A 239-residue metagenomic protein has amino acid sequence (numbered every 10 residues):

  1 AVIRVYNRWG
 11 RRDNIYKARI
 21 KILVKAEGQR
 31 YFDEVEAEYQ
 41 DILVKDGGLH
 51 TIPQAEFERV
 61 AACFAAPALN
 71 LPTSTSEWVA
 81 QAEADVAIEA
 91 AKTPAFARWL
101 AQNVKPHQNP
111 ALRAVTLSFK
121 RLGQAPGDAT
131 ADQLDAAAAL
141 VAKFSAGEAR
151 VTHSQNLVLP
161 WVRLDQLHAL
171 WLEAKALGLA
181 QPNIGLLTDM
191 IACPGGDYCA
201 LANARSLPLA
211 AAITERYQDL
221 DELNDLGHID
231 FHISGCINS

Functional and structural regions predicted by a protein language model:
A1-S239: Peripheral terminal and linker regions in Fe-S/redox and tRNA-modifying enzymes
